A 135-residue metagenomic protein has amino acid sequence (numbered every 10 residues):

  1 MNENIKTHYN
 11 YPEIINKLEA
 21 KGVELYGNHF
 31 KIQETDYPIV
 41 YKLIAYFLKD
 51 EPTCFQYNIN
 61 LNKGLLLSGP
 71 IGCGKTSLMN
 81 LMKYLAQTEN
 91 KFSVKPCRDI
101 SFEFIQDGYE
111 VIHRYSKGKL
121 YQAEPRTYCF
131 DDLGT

Functional and structural regions predicted by a protein language model:
M1, Y128-C129: Long, contiguous secondary-structure blocks with strong helical propensity
M1-L61: A short, basic N-terminal segment
G64: Walker A (P-loop) ATP-phosphate-binding motif of ABC ATPase nucleotide-binding domains
L67: Hydrophobic anchor at the beta1->P-loop junction of P-loop NTPases
G72-K75: Conserved glycine(s) of the Walker
L78, M82: Hydrophobic positions on the alpha1 helix immediately C-terminal to the Walker A/P-loop
Y84-Y128: AAA+/P-loop NTPase substrate/partner-engagement loops
D131-T135: Walker B catalytic acidic pair
